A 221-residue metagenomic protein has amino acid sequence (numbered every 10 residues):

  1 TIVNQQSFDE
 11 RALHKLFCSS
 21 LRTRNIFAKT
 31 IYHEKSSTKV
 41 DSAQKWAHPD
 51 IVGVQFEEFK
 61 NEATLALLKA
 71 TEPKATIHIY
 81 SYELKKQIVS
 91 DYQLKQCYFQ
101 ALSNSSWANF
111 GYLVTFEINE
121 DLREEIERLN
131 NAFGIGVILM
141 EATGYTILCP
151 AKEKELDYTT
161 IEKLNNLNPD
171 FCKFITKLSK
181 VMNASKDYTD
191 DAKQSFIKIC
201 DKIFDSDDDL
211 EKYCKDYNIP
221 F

Functional and structural regions predicted by a protein language model:
V3-L21: Nuclease catalytic cores
F17, I51-E62, I77-V89: Conserved catalytic cores of phosphodiester-cleaving nucleases, focusing on short active-site segments
T23-Q44, Y112, F116: A short acidic/basic microdomain associated with nuclease active sites
A47-P49: Change "...and in nucleic-acid phosphodiester-cleaving endonucleases..." to "...and in nucleic-acid processing enzymes
T64-E72: Intrinsically disordered, low-complexity Ser/Thr- and acidic-rich flexible linkers and loops, especially at boundaries
V89-L94, W107-T143: Nucleic-acid nuclease catalytic cores
Q96-N104: Histidine-anchored nucleotide/phosphate-binding helix
E127-F221: Non-catalytic C-terminal interaction segments of nucleic acid-processing enzymes
